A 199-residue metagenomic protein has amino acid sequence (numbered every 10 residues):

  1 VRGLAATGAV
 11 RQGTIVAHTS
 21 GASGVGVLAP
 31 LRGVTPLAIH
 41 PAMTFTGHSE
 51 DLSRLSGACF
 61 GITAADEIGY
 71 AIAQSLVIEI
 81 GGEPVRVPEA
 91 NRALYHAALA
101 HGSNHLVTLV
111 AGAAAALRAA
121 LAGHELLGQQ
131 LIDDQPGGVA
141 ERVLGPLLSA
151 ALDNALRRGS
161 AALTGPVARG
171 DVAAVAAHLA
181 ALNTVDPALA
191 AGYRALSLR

Functional and structural regions predicted by a protein language model:
V1-D51: Rossmann-like NAD(P)(H) cofactor-binding subdomain of soluble oxidoreductases
L4-G8, A120-L121, L182: Active-site catalytic pocket residues across diverse enzymes, especially alpha/beta-hydrolases
H18, T63, A168: Active-site-adjacent beta-strand anchor residues
G24-G26, Y70, V175: Short, well-ordered alpha-helical microsegments
G33, E50-L156: Internal alpha-helical scaffold of NAD(P)-dependent oxidoreductase catalytic cores
L148-R199: Interdomain hinge/lid region at the active-site interface of Rossmann-like NAD(P)-dependent oxidoreductases
